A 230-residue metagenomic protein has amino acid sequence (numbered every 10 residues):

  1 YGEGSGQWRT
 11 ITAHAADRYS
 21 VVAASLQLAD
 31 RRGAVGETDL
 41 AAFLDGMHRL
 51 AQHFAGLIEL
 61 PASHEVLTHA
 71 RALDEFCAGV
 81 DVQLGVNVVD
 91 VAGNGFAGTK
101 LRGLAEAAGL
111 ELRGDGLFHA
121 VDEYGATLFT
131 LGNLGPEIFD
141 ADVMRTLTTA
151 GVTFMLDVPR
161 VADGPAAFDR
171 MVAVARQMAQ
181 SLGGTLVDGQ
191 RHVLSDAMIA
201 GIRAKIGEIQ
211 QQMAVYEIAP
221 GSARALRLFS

Functional and structural regions predicted by a protein language model:
Y1, G33-A41, G95-T99, P165-D169: Ordered, soluble secondary-structure elements with a strong preference for glycine-centered loop motifs and nearby
Y1, G46-I58, F118-T127: Short charge-dense sequence patches
Y1-A15, H53-I58, T185, E208-E217 (+1 more regions): Histidine/cysteine-enriched polar flanking segments
Y1-R31, T38, A42: N-terminal low-complexity, intrinsically disordered segments
R9-A13, H69-D74: Short, charged beta->alpha transition segments
D30-A72: Hydrophobic alpha-helical segments and helix pairs
A42-R49, H53, K100, R170-Q177: Long, highly charged amphipathic alpha-helices
A70-L73, C77-F96, G103-S230: Membrane-proximal, solvent-exposed terminal domains/tails of membrane-associated proteins
